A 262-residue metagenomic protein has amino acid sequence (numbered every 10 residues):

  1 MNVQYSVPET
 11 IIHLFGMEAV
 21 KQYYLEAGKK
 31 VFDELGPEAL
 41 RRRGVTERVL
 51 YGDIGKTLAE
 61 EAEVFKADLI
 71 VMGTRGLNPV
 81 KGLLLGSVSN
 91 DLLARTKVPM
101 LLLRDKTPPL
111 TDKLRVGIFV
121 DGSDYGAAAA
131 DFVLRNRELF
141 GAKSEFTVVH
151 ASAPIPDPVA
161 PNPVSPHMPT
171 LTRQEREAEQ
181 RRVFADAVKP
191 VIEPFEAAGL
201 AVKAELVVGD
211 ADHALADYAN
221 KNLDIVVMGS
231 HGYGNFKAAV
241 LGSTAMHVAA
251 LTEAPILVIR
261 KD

Functional and structural regions predicted by a protein language model:
M1-G16, K113-T170, E193-E205, K261: Small/aliphatic-rich secondary-structure junction motif
V3, R75, D105-T107, A151 (+2 more regions): Short, ordered loop/turn segments at secondary-structure junctions
P8, F15-Q22, E26, K30 (+2 more regions): Structural beta-alpha unit
M17-K30, P169-V183: A short acidic, glycine-rich active-site loop that binds or catalyzes chemistry on phosphate/adenosine moieties
P37, N90, D131, H213 (+1 more regions): Active-site phosphate/pyrophosphate- and oxyanion-stabilizing loops and adjacent acidic/basic residues in soluble
R42-T46, L69, N90-G141, E145 (+3 more regions): Intrinsically disordered or low-complexity boundary/linker segments at protein termini and domain junctions
T46-F65, K81-L83, S87, R95-V98 (+1 more regions): Internal alpha/beta domain cores that form substrate/cofactor-binding pockets in large enzymes and binding proteins
M72-D91, K113, I225-L251: Glycine-rich, Arg-bearing micro-motifs that act as flexible, cationic patches
